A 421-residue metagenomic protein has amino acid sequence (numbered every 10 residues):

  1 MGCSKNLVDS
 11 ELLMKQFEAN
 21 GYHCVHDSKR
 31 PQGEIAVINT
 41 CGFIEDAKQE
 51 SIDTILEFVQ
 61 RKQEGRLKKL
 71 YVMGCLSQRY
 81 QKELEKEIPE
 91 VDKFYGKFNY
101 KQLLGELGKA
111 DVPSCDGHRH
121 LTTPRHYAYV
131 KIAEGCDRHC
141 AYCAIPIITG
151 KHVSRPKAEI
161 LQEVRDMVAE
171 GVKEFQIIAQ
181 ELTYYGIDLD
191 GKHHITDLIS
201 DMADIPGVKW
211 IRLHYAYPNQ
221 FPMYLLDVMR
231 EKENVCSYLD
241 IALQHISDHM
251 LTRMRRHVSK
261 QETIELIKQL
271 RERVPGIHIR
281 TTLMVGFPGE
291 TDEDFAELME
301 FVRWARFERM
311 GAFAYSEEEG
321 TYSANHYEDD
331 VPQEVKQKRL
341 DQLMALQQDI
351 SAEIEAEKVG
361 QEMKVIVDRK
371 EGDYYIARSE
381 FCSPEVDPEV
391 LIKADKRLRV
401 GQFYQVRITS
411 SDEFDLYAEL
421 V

Functional and structural regions predicted by a protein language model:
M1-Y185, L239, Q261-E272, A296 (+5 more regions): Proteins enriched for Cys/Gly/acidic motifs involved in redox and nucleic-acid/cofactor modification
K68-G74, R79, L84, A169-E293 (+1 more regions): Conserved SAM/AdoMet-binding glycine-rich loop
D92, K173, K209, E308 (+1 more regions): Short acidic/polar active-site loop segments enriched in Thr and Asp
K101, R138, T183, D248-H249 (+2 more regions): Glycine-centered loop/turn positions within well-structured domains that cap or flank conserved ligand/cofactor-binding
I160, I177, L213, I241 (+6 more regions): Conserved, mostly hydrophobic/aromatic
A179, Y215, L243-H245, T281-V285 (+6 more regions): Active-site proximal loops enriched in glycine and acidic residues that flank catalytic Cys/His/Asp and coordinate
S237-Y238, L251-T252, T263, P275-H278 (+7 more regions): Extended hydrophobic-aromatic, low-complexity segments
S323-V421: Terminal RNA-binding accessory module
